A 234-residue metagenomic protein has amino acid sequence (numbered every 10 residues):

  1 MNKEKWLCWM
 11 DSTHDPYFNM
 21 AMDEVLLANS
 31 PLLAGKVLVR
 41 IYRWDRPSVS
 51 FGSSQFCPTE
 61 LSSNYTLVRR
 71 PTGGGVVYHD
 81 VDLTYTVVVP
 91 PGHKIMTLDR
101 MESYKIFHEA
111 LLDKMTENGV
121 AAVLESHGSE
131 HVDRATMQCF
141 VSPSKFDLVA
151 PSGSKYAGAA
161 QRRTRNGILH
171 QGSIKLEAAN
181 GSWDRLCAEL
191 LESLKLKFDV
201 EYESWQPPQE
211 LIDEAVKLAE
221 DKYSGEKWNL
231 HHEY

Functional and structural regions predicted by a protein language model:
M1-S62, R70, L196-Y234: Active-site loop/lid in soluble adenylation, ligation, and acyl-transfer enzymes
V37-L38, P71-G75, A135-T136, G158-A160: Catalytic micro-motifs at enzyme active sites that drive phosphoryl/nucleotidyl and oxygen chemistry
D45, A150-G153, R165: Short acidic-glycine loop/turn motifs at beta-strand connectors
E60-G73, P151-K155: Conserved alpha/beta core surface patches that mediate binding of polyanionic ligands
L61, K94-R100, N180-L186: Short, conserved charged micro-motifs
R70-P71, P91-F146, P151-S152: A contiguous catalytic/ligand-binding core that recognizes phosphate-bearing ligands
G75, H79-K94, H170: Residues forming anionic-ligand binding surfaces in small-molecule and nucleic-acid pockets of primarily soluble enzymes
H108-V132, A159-Y234: Long, positively charged amphipathic alpha-helical accessory segments at protein N-termini or as interdomain linkers
